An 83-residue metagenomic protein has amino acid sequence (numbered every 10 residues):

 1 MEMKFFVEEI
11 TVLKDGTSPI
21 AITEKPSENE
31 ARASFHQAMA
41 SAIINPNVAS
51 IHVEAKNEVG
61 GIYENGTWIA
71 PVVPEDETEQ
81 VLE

Functional and structural regions predicted by a protein language model:
M1-E2, A31-R32, V59: A general marker of short, structured functional hotspots
M1-I20: Short aromatic-glycine-(Arg/Gly/Cys) micro-motifs in beta-strand/loop hairpins
F6, A33-S34, D76-E77: Intrinsic low-complexity/disordered segments
T11-K14, P26, N57, D76-E77: N-terminal regions of proteins, emphasizing targeting and processing segments when present
D15-G16, K25-A49: A short, charged, amphipathic alpha-helix used as a generic interaction element across diverse proteins
D15-I22, G60-G66: Surface-exposed loop/edge segments in extracytoplasmic proteins
A40-E83: Short, mixed-charge low-complexity intrinsically disordered segments
